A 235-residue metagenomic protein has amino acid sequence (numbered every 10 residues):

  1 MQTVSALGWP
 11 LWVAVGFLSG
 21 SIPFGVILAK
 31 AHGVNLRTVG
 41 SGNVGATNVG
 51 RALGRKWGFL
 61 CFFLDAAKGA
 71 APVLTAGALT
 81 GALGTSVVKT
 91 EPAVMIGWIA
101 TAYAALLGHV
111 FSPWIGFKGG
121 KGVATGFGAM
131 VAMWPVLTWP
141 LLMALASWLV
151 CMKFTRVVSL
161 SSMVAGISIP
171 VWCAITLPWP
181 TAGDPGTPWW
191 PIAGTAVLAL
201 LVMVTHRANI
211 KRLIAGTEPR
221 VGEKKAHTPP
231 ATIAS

Functional and structural regions predicted by a protein language model:
M1-L11, L74-A100, V131-W139, I175-A193: Helix-coil boundary and interhelical linker segments in multi-pass alpha-helical membrane proteins
L7-A31: N-terminal signal-anchor transmembrane alpha helix
V15, F63-A67, S147, V164-S168: Hydrophobic residues within alpha-helical transmembrane segments of multi-pass solute transporters/permease subunits
V15-S19, V26, L106-F117, C151-V158: Transmembrane alpha-helix interface/packing and boundary motifs in multi-pass membrane proteins, characterized by
V26-G58, G119, K211-S235: Cytosolic, membrane-interface loops and tails of multi-pass inner-membrane proteins
N35-A46, P113-F127, L137, V157-G166: Short, non-helical or kinked segments that cap or interrupt transmembrane helices
G50-G54, A76-T80, A104, V123-T155 (+1 more regions): Interfacial segments of multi-pass membrane proteins
W139-A144, V158-G166, D184-L198: Loop-to-transmembrane alpha-helix initiation sites
